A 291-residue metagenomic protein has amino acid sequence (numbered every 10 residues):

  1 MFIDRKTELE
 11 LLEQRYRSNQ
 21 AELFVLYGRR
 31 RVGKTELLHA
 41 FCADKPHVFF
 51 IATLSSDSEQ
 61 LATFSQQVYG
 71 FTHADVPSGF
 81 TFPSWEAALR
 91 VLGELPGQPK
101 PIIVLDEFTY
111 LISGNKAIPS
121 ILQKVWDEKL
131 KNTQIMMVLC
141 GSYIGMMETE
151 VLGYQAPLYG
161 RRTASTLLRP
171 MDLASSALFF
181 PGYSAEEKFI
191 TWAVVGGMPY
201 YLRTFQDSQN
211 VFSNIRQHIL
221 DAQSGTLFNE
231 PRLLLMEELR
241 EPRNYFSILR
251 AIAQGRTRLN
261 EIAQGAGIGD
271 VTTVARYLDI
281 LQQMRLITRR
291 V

Functional and structural regions predicted by a protein language model:
M1-V291: Phosphate-binding site recognition
